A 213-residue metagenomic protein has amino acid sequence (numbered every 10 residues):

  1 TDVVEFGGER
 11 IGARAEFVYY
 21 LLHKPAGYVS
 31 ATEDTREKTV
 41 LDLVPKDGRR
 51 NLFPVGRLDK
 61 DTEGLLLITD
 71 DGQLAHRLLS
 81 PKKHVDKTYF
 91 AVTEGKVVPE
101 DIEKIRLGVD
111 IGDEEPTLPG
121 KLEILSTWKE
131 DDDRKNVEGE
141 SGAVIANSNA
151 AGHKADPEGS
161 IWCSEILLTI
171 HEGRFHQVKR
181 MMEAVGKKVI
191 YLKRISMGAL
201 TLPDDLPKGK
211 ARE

Functional and structural regions predicted by a protein language model:
T1-E213: Basic, flexible Lys/Arg- and Gly-enriched helix-loop patches that mediate nucleic-acid binding at interfaces with rRNA
